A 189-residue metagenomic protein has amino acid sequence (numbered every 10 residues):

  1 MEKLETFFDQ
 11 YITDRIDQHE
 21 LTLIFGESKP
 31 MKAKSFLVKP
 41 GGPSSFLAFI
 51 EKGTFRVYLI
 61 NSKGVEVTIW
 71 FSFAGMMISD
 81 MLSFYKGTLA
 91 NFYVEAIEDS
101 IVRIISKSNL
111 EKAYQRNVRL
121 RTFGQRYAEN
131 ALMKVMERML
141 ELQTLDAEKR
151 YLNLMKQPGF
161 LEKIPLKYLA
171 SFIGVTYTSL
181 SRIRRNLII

Functional and structural regions predicted by a protein language model:
M1-S28: Cyclic nucleotide-binding regulatory module and flanking cytosolic helices
I12-I16, L47, I101, R138-E141: Localized chelating/binding microdomains that coordinate divalent metal ions or stabilize phosphate-bearing
E20-L21, L37-P40, F160: Short loop/turn motifs at secondary-structure junctions and domain boundaries
S35-A96: Cyclic nucleotide-binding regulatory domains
A90, N109-D146, R150: A small-molecule sensor/coupling module
L145-I189: Phosphate-/nucleic-acid-contacting segments
